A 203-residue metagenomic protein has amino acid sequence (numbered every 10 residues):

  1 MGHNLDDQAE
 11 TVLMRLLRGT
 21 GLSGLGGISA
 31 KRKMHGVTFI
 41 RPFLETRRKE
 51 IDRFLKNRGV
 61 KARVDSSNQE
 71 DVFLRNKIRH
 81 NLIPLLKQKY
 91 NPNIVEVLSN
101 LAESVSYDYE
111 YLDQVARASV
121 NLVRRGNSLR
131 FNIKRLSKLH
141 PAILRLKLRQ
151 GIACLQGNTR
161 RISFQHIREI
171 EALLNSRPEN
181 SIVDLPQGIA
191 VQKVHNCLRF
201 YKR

Functional and structural regions predicted by a protein language model:
M1-G2, D7-L101, V105, L112 (+1 more regions): Catalytic subdomain that performs nucleotidyl-dependent activation
A30-T38, N76, H80-N81, K87 (+1 more regions): AMP-forming adenylation/ATP pyrophosphatase catalytic core
